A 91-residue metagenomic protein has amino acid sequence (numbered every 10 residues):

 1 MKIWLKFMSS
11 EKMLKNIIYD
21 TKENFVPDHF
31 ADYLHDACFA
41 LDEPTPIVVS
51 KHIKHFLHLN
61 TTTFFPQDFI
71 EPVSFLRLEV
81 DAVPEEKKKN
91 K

Functional and structural regions predicted by a protein language model:
M1-D20: Short, extreme N-terminal segment that most often corresponds to the first beta-strand
K12-L14, E23-N24, E85-K87: Generic "edge-of-domain/loop-turn" microfeature
E23-D32: Short, surface-exposed linear segments at secondary-structure transitions and domain or protein termini
Y33-K91: Acidic, low-complexity intrinsically disordered segments
